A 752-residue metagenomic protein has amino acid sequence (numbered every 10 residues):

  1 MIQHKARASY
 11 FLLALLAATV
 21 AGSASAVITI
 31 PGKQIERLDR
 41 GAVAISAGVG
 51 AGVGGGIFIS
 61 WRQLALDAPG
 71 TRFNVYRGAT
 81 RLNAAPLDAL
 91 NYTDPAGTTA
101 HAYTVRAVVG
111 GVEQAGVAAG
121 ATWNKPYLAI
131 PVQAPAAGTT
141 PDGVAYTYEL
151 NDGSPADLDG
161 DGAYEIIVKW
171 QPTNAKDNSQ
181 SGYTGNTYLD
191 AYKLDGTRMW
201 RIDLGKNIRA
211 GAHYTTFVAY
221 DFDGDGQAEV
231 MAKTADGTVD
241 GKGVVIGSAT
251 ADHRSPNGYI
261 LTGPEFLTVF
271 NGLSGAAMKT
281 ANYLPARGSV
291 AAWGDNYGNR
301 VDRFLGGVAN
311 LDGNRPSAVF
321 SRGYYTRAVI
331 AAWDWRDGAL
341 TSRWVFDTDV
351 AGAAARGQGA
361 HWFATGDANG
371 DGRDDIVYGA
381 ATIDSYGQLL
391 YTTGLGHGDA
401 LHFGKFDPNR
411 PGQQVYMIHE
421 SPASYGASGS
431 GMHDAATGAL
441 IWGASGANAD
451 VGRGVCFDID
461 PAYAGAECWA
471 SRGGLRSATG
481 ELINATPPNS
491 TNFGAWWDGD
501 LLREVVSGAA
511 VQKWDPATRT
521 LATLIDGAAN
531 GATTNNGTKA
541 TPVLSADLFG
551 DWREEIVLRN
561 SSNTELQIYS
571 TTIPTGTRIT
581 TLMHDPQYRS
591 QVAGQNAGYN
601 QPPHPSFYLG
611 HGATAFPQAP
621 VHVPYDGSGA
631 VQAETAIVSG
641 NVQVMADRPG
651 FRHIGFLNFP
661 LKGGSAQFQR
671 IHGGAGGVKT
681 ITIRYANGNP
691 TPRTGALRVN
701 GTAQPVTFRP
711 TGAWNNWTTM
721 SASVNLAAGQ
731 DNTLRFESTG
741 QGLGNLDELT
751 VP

Functional and structural regions predicted by a protein language model:
I2-L12: Bacterial N-terminal signal peptides that target proteins for export
A18-A21: N-terminal signal peptide c-region/cleavage motif recognized by signal peptidases
T29-D39, G56, Q63-A68, L87-A89 (+1 more regions): Beta-propeller-forming repeat regions
V43-I45, F58-L64, S154, T682-A686: Short edge beta-strand/loop segments characteristic of extracellular beta-sandwich folds
V49-S60, G676-V678: Short coil/turn motif common to extracellular beta-sandwich-like domains
L64-Y76, P692: Solvent-exposed loop/turn segments flanking beta-strands in beta-repeat/beta-sandwich domains
V75-L90, G205, A703-G712: Solvent-exposed serine/threonine-rich low-complexity stretches and specific carbohydrate-binding patches
T187, Y192, W335, V623-P752: Extracytoplasmic
